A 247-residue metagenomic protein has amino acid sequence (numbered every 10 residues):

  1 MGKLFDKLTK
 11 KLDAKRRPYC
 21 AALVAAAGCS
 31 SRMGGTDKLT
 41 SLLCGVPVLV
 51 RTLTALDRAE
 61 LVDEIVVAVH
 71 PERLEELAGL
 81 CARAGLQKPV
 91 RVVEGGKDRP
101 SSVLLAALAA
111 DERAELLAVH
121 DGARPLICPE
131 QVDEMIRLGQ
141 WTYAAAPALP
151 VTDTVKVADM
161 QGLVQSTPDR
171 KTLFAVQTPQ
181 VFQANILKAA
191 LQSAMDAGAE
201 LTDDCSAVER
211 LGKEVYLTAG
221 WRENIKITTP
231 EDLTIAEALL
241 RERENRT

Functional and structural regions predicted by a protein language model:
G2, D6, N224-T247: Hydrophobic helical membrane-anchoring modules
K3, K7, K11-L74: N-terminal glycine-rich phosphate-binding loop and ensuing alpha1 helix
V24, L49, A106, H120-D121 (+3 more regions): Residue-level signal for inorganic ion chemistry
L42, L126, V181, K226-I227: Short aromatic/basic micro-patch
V50, P100-L104, T202: Glycine-rich phosphate-binding loop at the start of an alpha helix
E75-L80: Acidic helix N-cap motif at the loop->helix transition within catalytic regions of sugar-transfer enzymes
A82-L117: Short phosphate-binding loop-to-helix
L126-T218, T247: Conserved core of the sugar-phosphate nucleotidyltransferase
